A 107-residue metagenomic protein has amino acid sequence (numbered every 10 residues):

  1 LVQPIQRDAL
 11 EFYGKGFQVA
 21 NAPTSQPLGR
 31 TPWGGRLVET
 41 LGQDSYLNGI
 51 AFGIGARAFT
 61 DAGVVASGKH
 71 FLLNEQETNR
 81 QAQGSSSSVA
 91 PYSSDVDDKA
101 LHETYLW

Functional and structural regions predicted by a protein language model:
L1-W107: Glycoside hydrolase catalytic-domain context in secreted enzymes
